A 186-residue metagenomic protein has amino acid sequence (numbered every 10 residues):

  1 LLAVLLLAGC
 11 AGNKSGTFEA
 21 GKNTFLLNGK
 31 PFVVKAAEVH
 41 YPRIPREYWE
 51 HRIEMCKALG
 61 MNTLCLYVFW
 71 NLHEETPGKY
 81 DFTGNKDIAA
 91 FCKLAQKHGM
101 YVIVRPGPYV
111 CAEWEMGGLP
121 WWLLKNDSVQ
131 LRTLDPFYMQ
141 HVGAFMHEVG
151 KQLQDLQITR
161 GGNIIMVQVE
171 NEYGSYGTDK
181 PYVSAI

Functional and structural regions predicted by a protein language model:
L1-A8: Bacterial N-terminal signal peptides
C10-T63, K93, K97, Y101: N-terminal carbohydrate-binding accessory modules
K35, H73-E74, L131-D135: A short, mixed-charge helix-start or loop-turn motif at secondary-structure junctions
K35-H40, C65-Y67, I103-G107, Q168-E170: A cross-family glycoside hydrolase active-site/sugar-binding cleft signature
P42, R46-W49, D81, N85 (+3 more regions): Solvent-exposed, acidic/flexible segments
I44-P45, E74-G78, G174-G177: A generic structural signal for short coil/turn motifs at secondary-structure boundaries
W49-G117, A185: Aromatic-lined substrate-binding rim segments of carbohydrate-active enzymes
K93, K97-R105, Y109-I186: Active-site region of glycoside hydrolase catalytic domains
